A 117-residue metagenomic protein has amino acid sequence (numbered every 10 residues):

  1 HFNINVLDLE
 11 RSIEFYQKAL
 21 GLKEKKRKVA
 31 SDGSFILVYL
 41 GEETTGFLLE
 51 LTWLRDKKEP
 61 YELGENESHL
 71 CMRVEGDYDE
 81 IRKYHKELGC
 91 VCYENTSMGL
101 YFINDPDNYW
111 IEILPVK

Functional and structural regions predicted by a protein language model:
F2, L70, V74: Hydrophobic adenine-recognition pocket in adenosine-nucleotide-binding enzymes
N3-L48: Core segments of cupin and vicinal oxygen chelate
D8, G76-D77: Acidic/polar helix N-cap motif
K25-K28, I36-L40, Y78-K117: Vicinal oxygen chelate
K57-P60: Short beta-strand/turn micro-motifs at beta-sheet edges
L63-E67: Short glycine-enriched loop/turn motifs at secondary-structure junctions
